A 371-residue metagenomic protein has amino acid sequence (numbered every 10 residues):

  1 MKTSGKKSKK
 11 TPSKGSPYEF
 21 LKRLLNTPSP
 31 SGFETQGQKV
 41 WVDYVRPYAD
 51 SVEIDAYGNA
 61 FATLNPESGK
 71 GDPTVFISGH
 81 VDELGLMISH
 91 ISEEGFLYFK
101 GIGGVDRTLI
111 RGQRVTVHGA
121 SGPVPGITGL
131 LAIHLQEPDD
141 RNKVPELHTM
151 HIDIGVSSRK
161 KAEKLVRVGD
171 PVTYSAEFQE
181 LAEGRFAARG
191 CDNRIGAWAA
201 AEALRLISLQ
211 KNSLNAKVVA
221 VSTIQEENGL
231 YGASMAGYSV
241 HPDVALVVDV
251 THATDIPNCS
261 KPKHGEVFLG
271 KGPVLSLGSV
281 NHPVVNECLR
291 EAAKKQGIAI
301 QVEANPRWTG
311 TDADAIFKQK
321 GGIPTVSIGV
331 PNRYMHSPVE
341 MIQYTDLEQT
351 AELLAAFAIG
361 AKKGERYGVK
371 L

Functional and structural regions predicted by a protein language model:
M1-L371: N-terminal hydrophobic/helix-forming segments and targeting peptides
